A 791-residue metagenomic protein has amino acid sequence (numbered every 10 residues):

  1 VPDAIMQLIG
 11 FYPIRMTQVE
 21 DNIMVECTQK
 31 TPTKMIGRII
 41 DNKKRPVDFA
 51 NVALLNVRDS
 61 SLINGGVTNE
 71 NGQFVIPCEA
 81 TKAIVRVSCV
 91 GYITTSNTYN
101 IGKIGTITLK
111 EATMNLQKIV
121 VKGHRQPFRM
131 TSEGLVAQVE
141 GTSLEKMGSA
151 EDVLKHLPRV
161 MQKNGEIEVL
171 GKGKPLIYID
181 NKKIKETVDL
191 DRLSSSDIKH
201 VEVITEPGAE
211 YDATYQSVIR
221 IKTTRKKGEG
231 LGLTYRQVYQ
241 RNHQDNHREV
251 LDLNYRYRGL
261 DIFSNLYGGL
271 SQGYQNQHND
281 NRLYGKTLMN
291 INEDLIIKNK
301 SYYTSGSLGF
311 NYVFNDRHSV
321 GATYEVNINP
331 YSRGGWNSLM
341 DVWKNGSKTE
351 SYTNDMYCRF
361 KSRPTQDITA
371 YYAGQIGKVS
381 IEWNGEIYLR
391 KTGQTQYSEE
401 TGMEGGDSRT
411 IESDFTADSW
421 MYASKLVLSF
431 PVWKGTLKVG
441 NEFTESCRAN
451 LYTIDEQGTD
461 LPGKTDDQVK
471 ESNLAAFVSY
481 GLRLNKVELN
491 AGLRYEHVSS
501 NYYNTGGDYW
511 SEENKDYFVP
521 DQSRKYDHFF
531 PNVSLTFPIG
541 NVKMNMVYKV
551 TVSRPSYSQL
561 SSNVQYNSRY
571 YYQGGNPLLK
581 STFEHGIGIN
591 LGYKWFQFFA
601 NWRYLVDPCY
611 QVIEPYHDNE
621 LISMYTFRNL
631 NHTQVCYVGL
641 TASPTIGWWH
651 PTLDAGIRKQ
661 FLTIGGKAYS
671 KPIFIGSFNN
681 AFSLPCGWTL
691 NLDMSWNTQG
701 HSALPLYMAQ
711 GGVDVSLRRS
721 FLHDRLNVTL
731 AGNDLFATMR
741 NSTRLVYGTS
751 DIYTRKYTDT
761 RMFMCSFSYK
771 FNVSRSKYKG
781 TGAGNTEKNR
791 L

Functional and structural regions predicted by a protein language model:
Y12, Q18-M24, K30-P32, R38-R45 (+8 more regions): Short, acidic, small-residue-rich periplasmic hinge/interaction motif at the N-terminus of Gram-negative outer-membrane
M24-E26, G102-L109, A150-V153, T187-V188 (+3 more regions): N-terminal periplasmic accessory domains that precede and gate Gram-negative outer-membrane beta-barrel machines
R58-Q73: Short, acidic Ser/Thr/Gly-rich low-complexity loop/linker segments typical of extracellular and cell-surface proteins
V75-P77, H156, K182-G208: Short acidic/polar hinge/loop motifs at secondary-structure boundaries that mediate gating or recognition
S305-P330, D355-G507, P538, V542-K543 (+2 more regions): Face-selective signature of the C-terminal outer-membrane beta-barrel domain
E412, M421-K425, A475, G574 (+4 more regions): Outer membrane beta-barrel strand-and-loop segments of large Gram-negative receptors, especially TonB-dependent
T465-E471, D521-R524, V552-V606, M624-C636 (+1 more regions): Outer-membrane beta-barrel signature, preferentially recognizing the C-terminal barrel domain of Gram-negative
S499-E513, G540-I587, N601-E620, L735-V746: Surface-exposed extracellular loop regions of Gram-negative outer-membrane beta-barrel proteins, predominantly
